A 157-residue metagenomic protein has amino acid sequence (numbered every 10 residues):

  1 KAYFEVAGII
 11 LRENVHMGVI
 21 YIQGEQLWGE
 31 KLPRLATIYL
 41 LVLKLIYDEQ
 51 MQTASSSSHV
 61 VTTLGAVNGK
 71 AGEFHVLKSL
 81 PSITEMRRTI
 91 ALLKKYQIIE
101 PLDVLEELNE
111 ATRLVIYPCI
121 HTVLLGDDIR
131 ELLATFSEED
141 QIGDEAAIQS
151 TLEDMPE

Functional and structural regions predicted by a protein language model:
K1, K78-K95: Short amphipathic alpha-helical interaction segments
K1-Q26: Eukaryotic partner-binding/assembly regions in large regulatory complexes
E5-E13, I90, K94-E106: A short, conserved structural fragment
V19-G24, E100-D127: Accessory beta->alpha helical hairpin/"wing" motif in late/C-terminal subdomains of nucleic-acid enzymes
P33-S58: Positively charged, polyanion-binding regions of nucleic-acid-associated proteins
A54-G72: Short acidic, hydrophobic short linear motifs in intrinsically disordered regions
V115-L152: Short, amphipathic alpha-helical interaction segments positioned at domain boundaries
M155-E157: Long, compositionally biased intrinsically disordered regions
